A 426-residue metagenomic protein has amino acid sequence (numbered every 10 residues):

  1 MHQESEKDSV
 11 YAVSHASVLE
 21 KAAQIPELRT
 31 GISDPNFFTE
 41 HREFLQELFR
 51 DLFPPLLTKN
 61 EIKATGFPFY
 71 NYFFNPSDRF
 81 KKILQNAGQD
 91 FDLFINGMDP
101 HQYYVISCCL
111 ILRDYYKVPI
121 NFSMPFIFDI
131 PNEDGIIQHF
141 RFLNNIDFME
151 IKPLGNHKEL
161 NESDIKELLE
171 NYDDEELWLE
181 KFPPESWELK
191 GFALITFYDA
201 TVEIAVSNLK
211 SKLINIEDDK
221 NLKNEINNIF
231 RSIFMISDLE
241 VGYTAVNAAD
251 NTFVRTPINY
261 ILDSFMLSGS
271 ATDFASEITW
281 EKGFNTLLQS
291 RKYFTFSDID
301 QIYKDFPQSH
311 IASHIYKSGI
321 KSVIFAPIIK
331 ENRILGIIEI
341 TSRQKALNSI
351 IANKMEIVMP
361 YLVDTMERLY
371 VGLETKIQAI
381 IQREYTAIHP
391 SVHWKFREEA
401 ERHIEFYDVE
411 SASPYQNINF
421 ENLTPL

Functional and structural regions predicted by a protein language model:
Q3-V105, F182-F192, Y198-S207, N215-N259 (+1 more regions): Helix-loop-beta substructure at the N-terminus of cytosolic sensory domains that couple signal/ligand detection
P35, K59-N60, A64-P184: Charge-dense, extended regions
A193-S207, N285-Y303, A326-I329: Acidic/polar, low-complexity linker and loop regions
T252-I315: Regulatory sensory and allosteric helical modules in signal-transduction proteins and certain transcription factors
P307-I334: Helix-to-coil/beta transition segments that act as allosteric "coupling" elements at the rims of sensory or catalytic
I337-A346: Short beta-strand-to-loop transition segments that serve as allosteric relay/switch motifs in sensory/regulatory domains
A346-I377: Amphipathic alpha-helical "output/dimerization" segments
L369-L426: Signal-transducing coiled-coil/dimerization helices and immediately adjacent hinge/linker segments that couple sensory
